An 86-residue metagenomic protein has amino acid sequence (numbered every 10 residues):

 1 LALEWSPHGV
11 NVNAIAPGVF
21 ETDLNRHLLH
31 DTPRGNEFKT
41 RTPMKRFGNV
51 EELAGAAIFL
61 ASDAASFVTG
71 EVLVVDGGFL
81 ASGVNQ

Functional and structural regions predicted by a protein language model:
L3, A16-H27: Short, flexible catalytic-loop segment of classical short-chain dehydrogenase/reductase
L3, V10, A54-G55: Conserved active-site helix of classical SDR/Rossmann-fold NAD(P)-dependent CH-OH oxidoreductases
L3-P7, F20, G48, A61: A short hydrophobic alpha-helix cap/turn motif
S6, N11, V68-G70: Short, small/polar-rich loop/turn modules that mediate ligand/substrate recognition or access, typified
N11-E21, A61-A64, V74-D76: Conserved SDR Rossmann-fold cofactor-binding beta-strand/turn motif
R26-T42, F47: A short C-terminal helix-loop "cap" of Rossmann-like NAD(P)-dependent dehydrogenase/epimerase domains
T42-L53, A64: A conserved structural motif in NAD(P)-dependent oxidoreductases
I58, T69-Q86: Short C-terminal tail/terminal secondary-structure segment of NAD(P)H-dependent dehydrogenase/reductase domains
